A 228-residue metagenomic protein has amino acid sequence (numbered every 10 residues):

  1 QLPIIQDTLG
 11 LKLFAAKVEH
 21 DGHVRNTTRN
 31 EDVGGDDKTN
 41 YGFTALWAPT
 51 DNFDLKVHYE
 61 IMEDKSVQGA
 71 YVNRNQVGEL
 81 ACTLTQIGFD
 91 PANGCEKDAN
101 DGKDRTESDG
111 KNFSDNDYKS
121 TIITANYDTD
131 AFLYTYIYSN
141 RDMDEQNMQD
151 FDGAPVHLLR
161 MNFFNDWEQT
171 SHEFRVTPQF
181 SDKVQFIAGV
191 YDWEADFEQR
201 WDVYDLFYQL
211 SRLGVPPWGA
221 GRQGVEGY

Functional and structural regions predicted by a protein language model:
Q1-H20, V24, T28-G69, K119-S120 (+2 more regions): Transmembrane beta-barrel wall of Gram-negative outer-membrane proteins
E19-H20, N112, Q149: Short, positively charged
H23-E31, Q68-R74, N147-A154, Q199-D205: Outer-membrane beta-barrel translocator domains and adjoining extracellular loop/strand segments of Gram-negative
R29-V33, A45, E107-F113, T124 (+3 more regions): Outer-membrane beta-barrel proteins
K38-Y41, D144-Q149, G153-V156, R160-M161 (+1 more regions): N-terminal start-of-domain structural block
H58-N116, M161-N165, E194-E226: Flexible loop and strand-edge segments within Gram-negative outer membrane beta-barrel domains
D117-E145, M161-Y228: Face-selective signature of the C-terminal outer-membrane beta-barrel domain
